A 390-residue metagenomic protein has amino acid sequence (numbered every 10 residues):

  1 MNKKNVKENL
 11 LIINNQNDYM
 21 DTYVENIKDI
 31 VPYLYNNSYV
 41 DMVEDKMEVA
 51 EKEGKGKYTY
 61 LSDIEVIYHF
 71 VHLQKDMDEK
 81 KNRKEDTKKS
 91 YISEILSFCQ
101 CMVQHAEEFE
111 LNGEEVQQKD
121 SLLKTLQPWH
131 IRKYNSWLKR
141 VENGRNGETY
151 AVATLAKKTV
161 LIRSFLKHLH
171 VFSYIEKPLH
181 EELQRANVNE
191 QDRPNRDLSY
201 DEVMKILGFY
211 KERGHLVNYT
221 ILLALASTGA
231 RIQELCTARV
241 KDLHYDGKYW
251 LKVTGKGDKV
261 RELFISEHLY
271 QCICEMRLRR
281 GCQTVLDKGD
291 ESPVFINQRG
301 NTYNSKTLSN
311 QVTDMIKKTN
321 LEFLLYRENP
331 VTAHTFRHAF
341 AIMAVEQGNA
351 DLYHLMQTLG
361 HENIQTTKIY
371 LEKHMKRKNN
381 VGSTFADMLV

Functional and structural regions predicted by a protein language model:
I67-T87, S93-R193: N-terminal core-binding DNA-recognition domain of tyrosine recombinases/integrases
S136, E190-L216, A238: Long, amphipathic, Lys/Arg-enriched alpha-helical "connector/arm" segment
M204-I232, K259: Basic, Lys/Arg- and aromatic-enriched nucleic-acid-binding interface segment
T237-C272: Conserved tyrosine-mediated DNA breakage-rejoining catalytic core shared by Y-recombinases
H244-Y245, N304, N349-L371: Short, polar N-cap/turn motifs at the start of nucleic acid-interacting alpha helices
G257, L359-T384: Catalytic-site neighborhood detector that most strongly recognizes the C-terminal catalytic loop/helix of tyrosine
E267-Y326: Active-site/catalytic core of tyrosine-dependent DNA strand-transfer enzymes
N310-Q357: Short, basic (Lys/Arg/His-rich) helix/loop patches that form interaction surfaces in the mid-to-C-terminal regions
